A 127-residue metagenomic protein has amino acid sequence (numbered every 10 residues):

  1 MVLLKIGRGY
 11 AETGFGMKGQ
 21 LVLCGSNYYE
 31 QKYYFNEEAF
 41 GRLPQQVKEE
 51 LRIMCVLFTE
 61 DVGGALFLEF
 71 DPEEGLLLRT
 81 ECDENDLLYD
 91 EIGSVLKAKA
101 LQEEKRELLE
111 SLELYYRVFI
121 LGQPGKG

Functional and structural regions predicted by a protein language model:
I6-D61: Negatively charged, low-complexity tracts enriched in Asp/Glu with abundant Ser/Thr
E12, E91-V95, L121: A composition-driven signal for long, intrinsically disordered, charge-rich low-complexity tracts
G19, G122-G127: Short acidic DE-rich linear segments
T59-Y116: Amphipathic protein-protein interaction modules
L114-R117, L121-P124: Charged/polar positions within long, soluble alpha-helices
